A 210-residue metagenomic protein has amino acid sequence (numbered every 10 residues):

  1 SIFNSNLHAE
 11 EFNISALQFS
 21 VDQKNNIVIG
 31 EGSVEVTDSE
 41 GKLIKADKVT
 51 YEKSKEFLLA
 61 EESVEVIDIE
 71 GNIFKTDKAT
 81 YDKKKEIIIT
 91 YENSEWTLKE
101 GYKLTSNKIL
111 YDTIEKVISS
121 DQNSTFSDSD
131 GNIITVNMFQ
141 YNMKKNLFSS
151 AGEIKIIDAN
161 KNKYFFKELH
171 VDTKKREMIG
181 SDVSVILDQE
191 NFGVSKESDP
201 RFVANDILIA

Functional and structural regions predicted by a protein language model:
F3-A9: Sec/Tat signal peptide C-region and signal peptidase I cleavage site
A9-A210: Structural signature for solvent-exposed beta-strand/loop edge elements and short helix-capping sites, enriched
